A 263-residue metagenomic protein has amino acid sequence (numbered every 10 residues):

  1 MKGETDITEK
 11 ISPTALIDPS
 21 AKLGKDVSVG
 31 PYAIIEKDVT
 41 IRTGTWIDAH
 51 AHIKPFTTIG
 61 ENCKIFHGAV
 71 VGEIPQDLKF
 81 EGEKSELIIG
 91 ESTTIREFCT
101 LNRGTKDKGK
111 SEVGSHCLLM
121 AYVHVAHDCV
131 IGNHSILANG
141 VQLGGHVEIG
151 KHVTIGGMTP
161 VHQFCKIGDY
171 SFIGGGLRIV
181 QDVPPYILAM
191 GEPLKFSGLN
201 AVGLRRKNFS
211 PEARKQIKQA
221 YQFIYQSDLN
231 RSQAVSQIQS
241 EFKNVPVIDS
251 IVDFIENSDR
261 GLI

Functional and structural regions predicted by a protein language model:
M1-T14, P19-S20, K25-D26, N62 (+6 more regions): Terminal amphipathic alpha-helical/low-complexity segments used for targeting or macromolecular assembly
K10-K195: Structural signal for interior beta-strand "rungs" in well-ordered beta-sheet cores of soluble enzyme domains
